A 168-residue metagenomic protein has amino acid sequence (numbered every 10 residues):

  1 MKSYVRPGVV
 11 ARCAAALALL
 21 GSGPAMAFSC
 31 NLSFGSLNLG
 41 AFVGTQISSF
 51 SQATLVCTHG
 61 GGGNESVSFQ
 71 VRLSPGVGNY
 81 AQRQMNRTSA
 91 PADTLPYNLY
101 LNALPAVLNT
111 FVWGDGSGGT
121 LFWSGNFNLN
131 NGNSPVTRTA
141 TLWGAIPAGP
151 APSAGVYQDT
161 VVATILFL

Functional and structural regions predicted by a protein language model:
K2-A14: Bacterial N-terminal signal peptides that target proteins for export
S22-P24: N-terminal signal peptide c-region/cleavage motif recognized by signal peptidases
M26-P96, N128-L168: N-terminal small/polar-rich segments of proteins
G44, N102-L104: Residues that form or immediately flank small-molecule/cofactor binding pockets and catalytic motifs
R72-G76, N98-N102, V112-G116: Predominantly extracellular/luminal cell-surface or secreted proteins
L104-N133: Extended, solvent-exposed segments with strong compositional bias
